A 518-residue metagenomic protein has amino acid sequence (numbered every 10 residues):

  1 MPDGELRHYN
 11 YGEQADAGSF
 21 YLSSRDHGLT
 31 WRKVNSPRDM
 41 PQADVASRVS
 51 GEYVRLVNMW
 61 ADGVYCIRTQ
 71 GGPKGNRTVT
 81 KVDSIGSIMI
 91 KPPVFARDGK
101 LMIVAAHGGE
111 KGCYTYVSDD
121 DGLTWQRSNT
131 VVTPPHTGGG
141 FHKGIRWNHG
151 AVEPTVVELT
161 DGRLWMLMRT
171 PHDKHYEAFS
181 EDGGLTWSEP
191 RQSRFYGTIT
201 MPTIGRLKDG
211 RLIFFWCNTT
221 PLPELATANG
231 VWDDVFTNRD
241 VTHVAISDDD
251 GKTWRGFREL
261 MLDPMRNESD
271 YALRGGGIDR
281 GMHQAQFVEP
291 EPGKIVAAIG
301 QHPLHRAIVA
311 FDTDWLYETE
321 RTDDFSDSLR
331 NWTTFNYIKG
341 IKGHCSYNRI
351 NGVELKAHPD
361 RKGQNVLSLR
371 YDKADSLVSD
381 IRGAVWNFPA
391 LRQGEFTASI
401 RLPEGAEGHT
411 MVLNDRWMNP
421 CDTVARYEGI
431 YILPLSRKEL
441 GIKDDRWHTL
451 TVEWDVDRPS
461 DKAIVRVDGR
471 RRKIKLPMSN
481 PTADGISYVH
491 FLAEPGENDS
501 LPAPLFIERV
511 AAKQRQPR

Functional and structural regions predicted by a protein language model:
M1-L329, I338-I341, G352-L355, K373-D375 (+1 more regions): Asp-box/BNR beta-propeller blade signature and adjacent active/binding-site loops in extracellular glycan-interacting
R191, R382-F388, L435-I442, M478 (+1 more regions): Beta-strand-rich interaction surfaces with strong enrichment in secreted/lumenal proteins
F325, L505-A512: Extracellular beta-strand elements of beta-rich domains used for carbohydrate recognition/degradation or cell-matrix
R330-L369: Extracellular glycan-recognition surfaces and repeat-rich motifs
K362-S436: Secretory/extracellular carbohydrate-interaction modules and structurally similar beta-sandwich "look-alikes"
A398, R446-D457, A463-V465: Short tryptophan-centered beta-strand motifs in secreted/extracellular beta-sheet-rich domains of glycan-recognition
G429-T451: Short, aromatic/His-centered strand-loop micro-motif at the edge of beta-sheets
I474-E508: Flexible glycan-contacting loops in extracellular carbohydrate-active proteins
